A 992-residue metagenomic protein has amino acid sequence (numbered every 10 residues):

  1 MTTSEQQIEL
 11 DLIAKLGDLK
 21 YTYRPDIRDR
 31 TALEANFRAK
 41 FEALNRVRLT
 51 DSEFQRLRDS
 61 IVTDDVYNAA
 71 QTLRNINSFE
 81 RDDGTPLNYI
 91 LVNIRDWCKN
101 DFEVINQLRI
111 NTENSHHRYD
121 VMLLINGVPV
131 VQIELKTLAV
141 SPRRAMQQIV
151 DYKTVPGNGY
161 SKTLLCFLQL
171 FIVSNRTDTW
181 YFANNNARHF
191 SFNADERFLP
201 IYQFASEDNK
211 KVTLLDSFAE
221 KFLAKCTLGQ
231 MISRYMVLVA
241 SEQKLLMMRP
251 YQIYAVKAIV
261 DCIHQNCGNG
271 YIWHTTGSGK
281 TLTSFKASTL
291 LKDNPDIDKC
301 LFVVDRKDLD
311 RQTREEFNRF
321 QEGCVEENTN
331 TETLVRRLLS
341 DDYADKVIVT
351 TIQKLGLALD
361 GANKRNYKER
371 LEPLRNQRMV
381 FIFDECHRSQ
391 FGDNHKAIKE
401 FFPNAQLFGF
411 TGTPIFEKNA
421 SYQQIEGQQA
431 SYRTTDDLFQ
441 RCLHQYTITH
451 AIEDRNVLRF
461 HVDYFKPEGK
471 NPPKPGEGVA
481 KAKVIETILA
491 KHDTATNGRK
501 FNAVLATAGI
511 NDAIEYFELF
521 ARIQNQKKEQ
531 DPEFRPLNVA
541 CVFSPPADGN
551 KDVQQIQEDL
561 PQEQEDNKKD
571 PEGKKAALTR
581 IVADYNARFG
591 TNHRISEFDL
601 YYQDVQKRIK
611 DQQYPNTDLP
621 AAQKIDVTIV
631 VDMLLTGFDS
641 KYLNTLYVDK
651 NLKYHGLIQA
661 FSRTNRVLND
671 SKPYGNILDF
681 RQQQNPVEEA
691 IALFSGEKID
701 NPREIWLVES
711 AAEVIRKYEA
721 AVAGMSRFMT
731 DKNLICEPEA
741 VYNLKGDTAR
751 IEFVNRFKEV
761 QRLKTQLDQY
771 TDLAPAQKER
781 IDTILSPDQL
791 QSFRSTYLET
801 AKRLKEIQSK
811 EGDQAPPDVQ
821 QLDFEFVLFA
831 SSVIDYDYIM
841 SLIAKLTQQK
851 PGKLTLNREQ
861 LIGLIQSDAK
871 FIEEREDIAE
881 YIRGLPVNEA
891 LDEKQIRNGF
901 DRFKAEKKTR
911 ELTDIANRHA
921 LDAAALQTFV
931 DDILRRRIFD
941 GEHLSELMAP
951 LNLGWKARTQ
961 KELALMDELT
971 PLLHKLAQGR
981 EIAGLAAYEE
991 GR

Functional and structural regions predicted by a protein language model:
T2-K299, D308, Q312-C324, Y343-A344 (+2 more regions): ATP-dependent helicase/translocase motor core
A14, E42, T50, G268 (+7 more regions): Catalytic cores and motor modules of nucleic-acid processing enzymes
I125, H264-G268, D341-A344, G361-M379 (+3 more regions): Short basic/glycine-enriched coil/helix segment immediately N-terminal to the Walker B
P142-A145, Y152, N184, S191-N193 (+3 more regions): Signature of the SF2 helicase/ATPase Hel1-core->accessory helical subdomain module
T275, D305, A508: P-loop (Walker A) phosphate-binding loop of NTP-binding proteins
K299, A344-V347, Q377-V380, N404-F408 (+1 more regions): Loop/turn-to-beta-strand initiation segments
R319-G361: Inter-Walker segment of RecA-like/P-loop motor cores
K346, G476-V630: Conserved C-terminal RecA-like helicase domain
